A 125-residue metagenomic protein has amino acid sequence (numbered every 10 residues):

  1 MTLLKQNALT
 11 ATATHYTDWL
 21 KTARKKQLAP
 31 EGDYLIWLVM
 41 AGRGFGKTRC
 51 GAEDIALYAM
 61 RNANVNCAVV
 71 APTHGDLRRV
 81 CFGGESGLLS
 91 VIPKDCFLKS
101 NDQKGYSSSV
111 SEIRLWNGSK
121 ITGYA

Functional and structural regions predicted by a protein language model:
M1-A125: Phosphate/NTP-binding elements of NTP-utilizing enzymes
